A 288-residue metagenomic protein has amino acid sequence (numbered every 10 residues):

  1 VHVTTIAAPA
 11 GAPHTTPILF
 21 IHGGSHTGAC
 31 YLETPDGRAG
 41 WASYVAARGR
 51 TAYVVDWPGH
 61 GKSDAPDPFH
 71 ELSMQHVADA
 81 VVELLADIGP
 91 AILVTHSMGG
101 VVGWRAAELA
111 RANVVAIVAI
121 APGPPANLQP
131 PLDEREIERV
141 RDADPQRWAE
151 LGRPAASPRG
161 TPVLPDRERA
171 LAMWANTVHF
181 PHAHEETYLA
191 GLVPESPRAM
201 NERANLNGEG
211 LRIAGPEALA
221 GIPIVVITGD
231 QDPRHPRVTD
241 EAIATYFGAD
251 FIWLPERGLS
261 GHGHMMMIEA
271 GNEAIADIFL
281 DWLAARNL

Functional and structural regions predicted by a protein language model:
V1-A8: A short loop-to-beta-strand scaffold at the N-terminal edge of the catalytic core in hydrolase folds
A8-P17, L219-G221: Proline/glycine-enriched tight loop/beta-turn segments at coil->beta junctions that connect or precede beta-strands
A12-H14, I18-V54: Short, surface-exposed "cap/lid" segments of acyl-processing enzymes
A29, V55-E71, S260-G261: Glycine-rich "HGGG/HGxG" loop immediately N-terminal to the catalytic nucleophile of the alpha/beta-hydrolase
Q75-I92: Conserved acidic catalytic loop of the alpha/beta-hydrolase fold
P90-Q129: Conserved hydrolase catalytic core segment
E134-E241, A249-W253: Alpha/beta-hydrolase
W253-L288: Catalytic active-site module of serine/aspartate enzymes centered on a nucleophile-bearing elbow/loop
